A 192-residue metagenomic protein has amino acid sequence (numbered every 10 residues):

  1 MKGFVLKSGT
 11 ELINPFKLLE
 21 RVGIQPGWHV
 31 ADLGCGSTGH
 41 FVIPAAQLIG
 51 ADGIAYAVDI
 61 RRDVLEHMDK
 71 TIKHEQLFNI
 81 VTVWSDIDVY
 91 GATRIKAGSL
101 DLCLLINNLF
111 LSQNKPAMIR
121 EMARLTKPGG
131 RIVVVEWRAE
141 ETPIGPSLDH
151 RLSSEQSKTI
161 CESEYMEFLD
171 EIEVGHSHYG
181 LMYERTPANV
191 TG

Functional and structural regions predicted by a protein language model:
G9-H29, H40-P44: Conserved alpha-helix/loop element of class I SAM-dependent methyltransferases that forms part of the SAM/SAH-binding
Q25-W28, D88-C103: A short acidic, Gly/Pro-enriched loop at the edge of an enzyme's catalytic core that lines a small-molecule cofactor
H29-A92: Class I SAM-dependent methyltransferase SAM/SAH-binding core
A46-G50, P116-R131: A short glycine-rich, Lys/Arg-flanked "PGG" loop and its adjoining helix->strand segment in the class I
V81-V83, L169-I172: General small-molecule cofactor/ligand-binding pocket signal
L100-K115: A short SAM/SAH-binding and catalytic strip from SAM-dependent methyltransferases
R131-I160: Conserved class I S-adenosyl-L-methionine
D170-G192: Core SAM-dependent methyltransferase catalytic element
